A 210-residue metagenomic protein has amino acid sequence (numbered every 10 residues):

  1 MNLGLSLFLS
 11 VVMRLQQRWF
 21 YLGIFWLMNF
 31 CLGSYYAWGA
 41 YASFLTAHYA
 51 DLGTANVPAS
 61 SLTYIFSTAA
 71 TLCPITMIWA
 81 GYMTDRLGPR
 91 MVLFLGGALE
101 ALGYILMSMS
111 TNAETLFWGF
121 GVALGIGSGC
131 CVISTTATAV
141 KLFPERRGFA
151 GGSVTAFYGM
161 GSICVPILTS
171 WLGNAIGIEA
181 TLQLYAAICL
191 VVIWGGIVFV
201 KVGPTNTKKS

Functional and structural regions predicted by a protein language model:
Q17-A37: Pair of pore-lining "gating" transmembrane helices in MFS-fold secondary transporters
G33-Y35, G125-I133, G159, I163: Small-residue-rich segments within alpha-helical transmembrane domains of MFS-like 12-TM solute carriers
Y36, A70-I78, I163: Residue-level signature of mid-helix packing/kink "hotspots" within the transmembrane helices of 12-pass Major
A40-P74: Extracellular/periplasmic helix-loop-helix junction of adjacent transmembrane segments in MFS-like secondary
L45, G129-F143, A150-G151: Intracellular juxtamembrane helix-capping segments at the cytosolic ends of symmetry-related transmembrane helices
I75-A113: Conserved MFS/SLC helix-loop-helix module at the cytosolic interface between two early adjacent transmembrane helices
G103, E114-C130: Hydrophobic core of transmembrane alpha-helices in multi-pass small-molecule transporters, especially MFS/SLC-type
Y158-T205: Helix-loop-helix hairpin linking two adjacent transmembrane segments in secondary transporters
